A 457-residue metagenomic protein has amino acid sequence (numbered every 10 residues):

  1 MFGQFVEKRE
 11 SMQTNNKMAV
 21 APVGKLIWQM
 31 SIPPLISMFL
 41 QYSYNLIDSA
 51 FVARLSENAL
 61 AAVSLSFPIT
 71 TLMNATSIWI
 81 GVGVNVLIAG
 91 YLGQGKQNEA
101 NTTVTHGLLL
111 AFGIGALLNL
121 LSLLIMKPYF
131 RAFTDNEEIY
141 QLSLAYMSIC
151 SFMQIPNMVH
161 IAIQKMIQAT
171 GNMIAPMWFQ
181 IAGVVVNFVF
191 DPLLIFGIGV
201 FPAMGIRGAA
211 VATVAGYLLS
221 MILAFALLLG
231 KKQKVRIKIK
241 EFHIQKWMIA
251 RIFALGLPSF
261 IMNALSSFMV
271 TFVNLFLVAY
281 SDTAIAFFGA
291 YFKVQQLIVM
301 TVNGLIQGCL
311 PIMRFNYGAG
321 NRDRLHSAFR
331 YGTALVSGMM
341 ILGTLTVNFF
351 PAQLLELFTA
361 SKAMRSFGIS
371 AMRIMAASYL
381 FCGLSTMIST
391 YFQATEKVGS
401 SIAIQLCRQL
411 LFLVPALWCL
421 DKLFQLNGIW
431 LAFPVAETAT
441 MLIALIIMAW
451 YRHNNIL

Functional and structural regions predicted by a protein language model:
M1-S31, I88-I155, F201-L257, M313-S378 (+1 more regions): Short alpha-helical transmembrane segments in multi-pass integral membrane proteins
M18-A50, R54-L55, P68-G83, L87 (+7 more regions): N-terminal transmembrane alpha-helices
Q29-D48, I149, H160, G183 (+5 more regions): Transmembrane helical elements of multi-pass membrane transporters/channels
P34, M38, A50, F67 (+18 more regions): Transmembrane alpha-helix boundary and packing residues in multipass membrane permease domains and related
F39, S43-A61, F130-E137, L193-M204 (+4 more regions): Helix-terminus/linker motif at the lipid-water interface of multi-pass membrane proteins
L60-L120, N157-P176, N274, F287-L345 (+2 more regions): Small-residue-rich hydrophobic transmembrane alpha-helices
L72-A75, N187-D191, M221-F225, L297-M300 (+3 more regions): Hydrophobic transmembrane alpha-helices of multi-pass small-molecule transporters
G81, C150-Q168, P176-V184, A209-A224 (+4 more regions): Short runs within selected transmembrane alpha-helices of multi-pass transporters and secretion channels
